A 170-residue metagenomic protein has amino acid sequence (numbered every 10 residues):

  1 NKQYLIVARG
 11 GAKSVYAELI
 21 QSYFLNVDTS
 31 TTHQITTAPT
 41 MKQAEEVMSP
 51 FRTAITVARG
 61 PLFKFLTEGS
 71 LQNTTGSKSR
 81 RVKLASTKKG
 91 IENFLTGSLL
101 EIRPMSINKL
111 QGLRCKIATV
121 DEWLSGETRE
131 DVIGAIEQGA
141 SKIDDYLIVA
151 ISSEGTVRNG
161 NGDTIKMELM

Functional and structural regions predicted by a protein language model:
N1-M170: Phosphate/NTP-binding elements of NTP-utilizing enzymes
